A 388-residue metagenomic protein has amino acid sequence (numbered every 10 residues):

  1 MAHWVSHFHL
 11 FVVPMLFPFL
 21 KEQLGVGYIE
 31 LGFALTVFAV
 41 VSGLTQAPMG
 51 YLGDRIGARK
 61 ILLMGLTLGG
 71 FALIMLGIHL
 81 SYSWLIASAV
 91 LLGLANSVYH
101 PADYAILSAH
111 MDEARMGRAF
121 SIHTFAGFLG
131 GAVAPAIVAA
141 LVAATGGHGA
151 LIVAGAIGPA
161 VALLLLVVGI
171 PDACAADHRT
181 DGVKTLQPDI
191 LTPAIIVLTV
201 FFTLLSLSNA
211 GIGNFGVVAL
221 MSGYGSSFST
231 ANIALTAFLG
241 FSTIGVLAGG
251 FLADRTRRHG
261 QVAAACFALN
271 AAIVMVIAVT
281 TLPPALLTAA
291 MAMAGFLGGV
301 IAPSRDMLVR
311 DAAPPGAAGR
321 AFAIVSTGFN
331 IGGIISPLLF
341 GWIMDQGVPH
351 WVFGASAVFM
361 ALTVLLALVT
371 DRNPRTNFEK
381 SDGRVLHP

Functional and structural regions predicted by a protein language model:
F11, A39-A47, G131-A132, L239-T243 (+2 more regions): Residue-level signature of mid-helix packing/kink "hotspots" within the transmembrane helices of 12-pass Major
V13-P14, A194-L239, T243-V246: Extracytoplasmic gate region of multi-pass secondary transporters
L44-L80: Conserved MFS/SLC helix-loop-helix module at the cytosolic interface between two early adjacent transmembrane helices
T45-G57, V246-R258, M344: Helix-to-loop junctions at the C-terminal end of transmembrane segments in multipass secondary transporters
R55-L66, R255-F267: Cytoplasmic membrane-interface "Motif A"-like loop-to-helix N-cap segments of 12-TM Major Facilitator Superfamily
S88-A126: Cytoplasmic helix-loop-helix junction between adjacent transmembrane helices in 12-TM secondary transporters
H123-G169: Helix-loop-helix hairpin linking two adjacent transmembrane segments in secondary transporters
H259-R305: C-terminal transmembrane helical hairpin of 12-TM major facilitator-type secondary transporters
